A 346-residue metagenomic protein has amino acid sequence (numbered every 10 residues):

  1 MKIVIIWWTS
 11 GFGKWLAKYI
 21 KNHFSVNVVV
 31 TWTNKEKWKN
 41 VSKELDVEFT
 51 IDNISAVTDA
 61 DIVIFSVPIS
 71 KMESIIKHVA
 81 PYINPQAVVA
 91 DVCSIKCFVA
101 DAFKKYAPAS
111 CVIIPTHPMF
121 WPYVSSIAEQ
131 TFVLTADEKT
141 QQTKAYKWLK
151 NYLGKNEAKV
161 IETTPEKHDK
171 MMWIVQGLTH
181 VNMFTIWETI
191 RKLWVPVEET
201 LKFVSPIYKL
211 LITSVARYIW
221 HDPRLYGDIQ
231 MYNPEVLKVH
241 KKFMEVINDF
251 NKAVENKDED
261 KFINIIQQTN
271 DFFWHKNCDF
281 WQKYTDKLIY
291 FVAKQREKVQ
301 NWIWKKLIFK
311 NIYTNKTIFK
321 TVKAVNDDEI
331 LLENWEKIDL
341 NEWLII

Functional and structural regions predicted by a protein language model:
M1-L45: NAD(P)+-binding Rossmann beta1-loop-alpha1 motif at the extreme N-terminus of oxidoreductases
I54-I83: Rossmann-like NAD(P)-binding element
I75-V124: Rossmann-like NAD(P)(H) cofactor-binding subdomain of soluble oxidoreductases
F103-W173: Rossmann-fold dinucleotide-binding core
H168-I219: Active-site-proximal catalytic alpha-helix in oxidoreductases
E199-W281: Interdomain hinge/lid region at the active-site interface of Rossmann-like NAD(P)-dependent oxidoreductases
K316-V325: Short beta-strand-centered aromatic/proline hotspots
K337-I346: Intrinsically disordered, low-complexity, charged/polar segments
